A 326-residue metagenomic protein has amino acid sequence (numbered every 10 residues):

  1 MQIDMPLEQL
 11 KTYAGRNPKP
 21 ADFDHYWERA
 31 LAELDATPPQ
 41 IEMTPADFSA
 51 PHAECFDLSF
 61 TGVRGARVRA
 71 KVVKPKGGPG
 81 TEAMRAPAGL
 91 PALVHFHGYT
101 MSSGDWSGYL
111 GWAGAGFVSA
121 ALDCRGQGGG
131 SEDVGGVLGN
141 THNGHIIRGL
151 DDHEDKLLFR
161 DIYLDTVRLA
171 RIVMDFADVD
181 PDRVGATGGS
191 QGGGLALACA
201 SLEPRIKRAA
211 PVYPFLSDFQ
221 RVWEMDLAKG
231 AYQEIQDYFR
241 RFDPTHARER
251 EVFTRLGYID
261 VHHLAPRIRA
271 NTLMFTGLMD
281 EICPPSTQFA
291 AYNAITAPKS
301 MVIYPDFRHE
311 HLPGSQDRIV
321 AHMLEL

Functional and structural regions predicted by a protein language model:
M1-A53, G77-M84, A115: N-terminal targeting or regulatory segments adjacent to alpha/beta-hydrolase or S9 domains
A70, K74, R85-G98: Short beta-strand element of the alpha/beta-hydrolase
A88, H145-S190: Gly/Ser-rich "nucleophile elbow"/oxyanion-hole loop immediately N-terminal to the catalytic nucleophile in hydrolases
G104, Y109-G111, A115-L164: Cap/lid segment of the alpha/beta-hydrolase catalytic domain
L197-H246, I303, H311: Hydrolase active-site cap/lid region
R267-I268, M274-T276, D280: Short beta-strand/loop motif that positions the catalytic acidic residue of the alpha/beta-hydrolase fold
L278-C283, H309-E310: Acidic catalytic loop of the alpha/beta-hydrolase fold
P298-R318: Histidine-bearing beta->alpha loop at or near hydrolase active sites
